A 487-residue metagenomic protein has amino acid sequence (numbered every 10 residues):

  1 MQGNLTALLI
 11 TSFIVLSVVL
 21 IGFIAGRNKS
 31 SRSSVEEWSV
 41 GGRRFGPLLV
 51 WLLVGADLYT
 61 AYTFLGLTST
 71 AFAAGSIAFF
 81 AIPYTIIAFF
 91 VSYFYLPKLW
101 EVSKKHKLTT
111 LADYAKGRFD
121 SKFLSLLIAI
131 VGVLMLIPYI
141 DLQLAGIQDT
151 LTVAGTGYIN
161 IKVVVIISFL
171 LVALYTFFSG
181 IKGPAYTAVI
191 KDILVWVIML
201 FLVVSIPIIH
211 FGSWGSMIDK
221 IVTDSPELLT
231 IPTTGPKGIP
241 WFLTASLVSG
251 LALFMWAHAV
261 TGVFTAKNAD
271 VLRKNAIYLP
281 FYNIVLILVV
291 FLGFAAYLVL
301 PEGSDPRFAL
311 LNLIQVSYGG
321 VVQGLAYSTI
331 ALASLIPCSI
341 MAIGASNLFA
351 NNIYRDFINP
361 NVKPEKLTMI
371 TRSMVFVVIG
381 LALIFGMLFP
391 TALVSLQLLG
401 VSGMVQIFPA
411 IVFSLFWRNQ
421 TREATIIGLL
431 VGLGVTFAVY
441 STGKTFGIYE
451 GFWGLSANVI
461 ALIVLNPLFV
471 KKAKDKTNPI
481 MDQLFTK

Functional and structural regions predicted by a protein language model:
M1-K487: Membrane-embedded helix-loop-helix hairpins and adjacent transmembrane boundary segments in multi-pass transporters
